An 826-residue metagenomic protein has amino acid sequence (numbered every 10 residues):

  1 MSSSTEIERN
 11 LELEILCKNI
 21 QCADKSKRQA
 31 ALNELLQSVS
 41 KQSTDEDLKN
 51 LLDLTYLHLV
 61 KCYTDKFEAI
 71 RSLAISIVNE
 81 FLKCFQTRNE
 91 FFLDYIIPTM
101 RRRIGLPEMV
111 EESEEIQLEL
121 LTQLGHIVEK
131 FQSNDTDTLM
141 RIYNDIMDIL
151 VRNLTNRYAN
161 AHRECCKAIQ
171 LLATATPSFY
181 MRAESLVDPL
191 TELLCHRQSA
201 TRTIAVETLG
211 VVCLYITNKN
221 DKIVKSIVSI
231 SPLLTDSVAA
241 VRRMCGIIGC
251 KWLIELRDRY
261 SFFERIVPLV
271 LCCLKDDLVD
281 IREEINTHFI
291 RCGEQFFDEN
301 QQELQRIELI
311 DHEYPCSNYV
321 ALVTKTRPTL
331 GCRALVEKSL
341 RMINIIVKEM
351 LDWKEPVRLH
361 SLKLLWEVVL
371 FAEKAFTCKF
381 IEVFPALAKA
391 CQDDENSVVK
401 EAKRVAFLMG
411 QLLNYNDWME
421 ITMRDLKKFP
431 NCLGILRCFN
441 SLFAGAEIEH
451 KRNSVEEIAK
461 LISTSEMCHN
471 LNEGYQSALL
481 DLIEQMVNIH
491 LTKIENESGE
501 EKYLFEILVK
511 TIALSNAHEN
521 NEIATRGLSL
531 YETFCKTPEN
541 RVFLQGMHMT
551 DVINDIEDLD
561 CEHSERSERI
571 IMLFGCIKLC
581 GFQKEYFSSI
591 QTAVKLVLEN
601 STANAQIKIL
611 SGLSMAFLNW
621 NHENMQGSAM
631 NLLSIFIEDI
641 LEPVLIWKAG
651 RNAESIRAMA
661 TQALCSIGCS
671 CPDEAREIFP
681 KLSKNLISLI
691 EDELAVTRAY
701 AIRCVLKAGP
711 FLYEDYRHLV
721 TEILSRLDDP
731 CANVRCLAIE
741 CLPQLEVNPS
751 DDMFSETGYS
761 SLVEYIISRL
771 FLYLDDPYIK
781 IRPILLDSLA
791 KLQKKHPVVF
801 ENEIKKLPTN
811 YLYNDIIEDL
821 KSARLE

Functional and structural regions predicted by a protein language model:
M1-E826: Extended, low-complexity, acidic/polar intrinsically disordered regions that flank or interrupt HEAT/TOG/ARM solenoid
